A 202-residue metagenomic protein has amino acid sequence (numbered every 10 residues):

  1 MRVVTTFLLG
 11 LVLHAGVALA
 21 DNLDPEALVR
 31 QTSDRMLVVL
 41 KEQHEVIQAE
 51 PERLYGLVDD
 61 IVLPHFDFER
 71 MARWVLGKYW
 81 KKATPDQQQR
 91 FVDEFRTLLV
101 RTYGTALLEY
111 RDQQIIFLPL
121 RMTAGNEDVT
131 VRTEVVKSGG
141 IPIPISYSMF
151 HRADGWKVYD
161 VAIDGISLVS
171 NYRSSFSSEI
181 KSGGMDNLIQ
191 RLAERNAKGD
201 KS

Functional and structural regions predicted by a protein language model:
T5-A15: Bacterial N-terminal signal peptides
G16-A20: Sec/Tat signal peptide C-region and signal peptidase I cleavage site
N22-Y103: Early exported N-terminus immediately downstream of N-terminal targeting peptides
W80, T97-L98, M122-T123, V136-K137 (+1 more regions): Solvent-exposed loop/turn segments at secondary-structure junctions within structured extracellular/periplasmic domains
R101-I143, R195-S202: Surface-exposed, charged secondary-structure patches
P142-S170: Short beta-strand edge/turn micro-motifs at domain boundaries
D160-S202: Low-complexity, intrinsically disordered terminal/linker segments enriched in charged and Gly/Pro repeats
